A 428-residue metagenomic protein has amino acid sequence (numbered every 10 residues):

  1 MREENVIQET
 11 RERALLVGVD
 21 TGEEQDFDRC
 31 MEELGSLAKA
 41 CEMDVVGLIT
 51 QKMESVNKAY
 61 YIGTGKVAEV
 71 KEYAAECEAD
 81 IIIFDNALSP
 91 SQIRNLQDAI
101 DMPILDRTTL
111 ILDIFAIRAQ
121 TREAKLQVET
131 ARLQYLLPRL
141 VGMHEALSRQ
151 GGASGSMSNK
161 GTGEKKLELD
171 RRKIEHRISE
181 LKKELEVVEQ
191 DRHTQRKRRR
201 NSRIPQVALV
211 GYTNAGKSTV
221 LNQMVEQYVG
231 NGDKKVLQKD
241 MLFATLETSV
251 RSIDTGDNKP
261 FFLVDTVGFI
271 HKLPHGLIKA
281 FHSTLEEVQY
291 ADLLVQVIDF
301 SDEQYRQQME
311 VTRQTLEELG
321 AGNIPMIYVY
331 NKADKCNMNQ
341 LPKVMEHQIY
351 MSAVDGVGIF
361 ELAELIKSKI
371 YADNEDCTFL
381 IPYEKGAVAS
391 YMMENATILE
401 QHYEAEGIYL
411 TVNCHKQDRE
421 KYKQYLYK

Functional and structural regions predicted by a protein language model:
M1-D113, Y425-L426: N-terminal accessory targeting/assembly segments
E4-V6, C30-E32, S55-K71, E247-T248 (+2 more regions): Switch II of P-loop NTPase G domains
R11, R149-H275: Conserved G1/Walker A P-loop phosphate-binding module
D20-E24, M53-S55, A87-P90, T109-L112 (+6 more regions): Conserved nucleotide-binding/hydrolysis micro-motifs of P-loop NTPases
T21-Q25, N57-Y60, R118-R122, K165-K166 (+4 more regions): Flexible beta-alpha connector loops of hexameric P-loop NTPases
E33-K39, K71-A74, L88-D101, D257-K259 (+1 more regions): Conserved C-terminal guanine-recognition region of P-loop GTPase G domains, centered on the G4
M102-R118, E123-S156, G322-I327, K332-Y383: Canonical P-loop GTPase G-domain recognition
D373-K428: NTP-binding/hydrolysis catalytic cores, primarily Walker-type P-loop NTPases
